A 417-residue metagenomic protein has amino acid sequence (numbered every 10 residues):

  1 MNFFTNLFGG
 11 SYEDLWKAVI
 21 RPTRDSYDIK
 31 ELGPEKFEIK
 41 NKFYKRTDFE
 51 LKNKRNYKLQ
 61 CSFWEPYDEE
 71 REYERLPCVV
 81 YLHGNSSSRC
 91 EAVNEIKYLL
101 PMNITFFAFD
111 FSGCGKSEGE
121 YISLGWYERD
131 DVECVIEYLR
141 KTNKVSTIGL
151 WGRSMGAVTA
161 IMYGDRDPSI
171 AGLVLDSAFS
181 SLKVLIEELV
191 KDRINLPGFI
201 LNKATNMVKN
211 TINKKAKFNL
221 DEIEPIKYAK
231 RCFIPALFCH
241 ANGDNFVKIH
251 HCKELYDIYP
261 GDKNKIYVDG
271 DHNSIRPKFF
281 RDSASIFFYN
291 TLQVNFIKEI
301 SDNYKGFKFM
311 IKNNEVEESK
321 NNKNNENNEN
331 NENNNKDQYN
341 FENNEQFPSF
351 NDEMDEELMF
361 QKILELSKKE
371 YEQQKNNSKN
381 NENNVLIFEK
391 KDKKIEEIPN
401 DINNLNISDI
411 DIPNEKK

Functional and structural regions predicted by a protein language model:
M1-K52, L59-S62, P66, S301 (+1 more regions): An N-terminal hydrophobic leader/cap segment in hydrolases
L76, G84-Y98, F111: The serine-hydrolase catalytic nucleophile loop
I96-E118: Conserved alpha/beta-hydrolase
I122-N143: Alpha/beta-hydrolase active-site loop
M162-D221, K227, Y267: Hydrolase active-site cap/lid region
R231-F233, F238-H240, D244: Short beta-strand/loop motif that positions the catalytic acidic residue of the alpha/beta-hydrolase fold
D257-P277, R281-D282, I286: Catalytic histidine neighborhood in serine/cysteine hydrolases with alpha/beta-hydrolase-type architecture
L292-K417: Acidic, amphipathic alpha-helical interaction segments
